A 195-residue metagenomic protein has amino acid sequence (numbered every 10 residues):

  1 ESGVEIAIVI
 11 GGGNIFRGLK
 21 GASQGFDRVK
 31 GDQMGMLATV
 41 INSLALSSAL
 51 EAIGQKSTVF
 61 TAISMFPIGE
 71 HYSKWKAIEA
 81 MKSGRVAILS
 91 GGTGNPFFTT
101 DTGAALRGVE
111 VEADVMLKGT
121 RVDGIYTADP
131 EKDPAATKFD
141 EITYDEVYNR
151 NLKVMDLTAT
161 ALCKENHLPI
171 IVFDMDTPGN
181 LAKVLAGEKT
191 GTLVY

Functional and structural regions predicted by a protein language model:
E1-Y195: C-terminal catalytic "cap/lid" subdomain
